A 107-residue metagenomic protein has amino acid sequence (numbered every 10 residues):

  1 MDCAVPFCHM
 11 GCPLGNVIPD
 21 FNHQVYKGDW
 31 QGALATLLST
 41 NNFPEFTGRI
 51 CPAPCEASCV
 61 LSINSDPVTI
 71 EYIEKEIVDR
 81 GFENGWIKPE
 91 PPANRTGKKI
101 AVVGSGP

Functional and structural regions predicted by a protein language model:
M1-K99: Ferredoxin-type iron-sulfur electron-transfer modules and their immediate structural context
V103-P107: Glycine-rich Rossmann-fold phosphate-binding loop(s) that bind the pyrophosphate of adenine dinucleotide cofactors
